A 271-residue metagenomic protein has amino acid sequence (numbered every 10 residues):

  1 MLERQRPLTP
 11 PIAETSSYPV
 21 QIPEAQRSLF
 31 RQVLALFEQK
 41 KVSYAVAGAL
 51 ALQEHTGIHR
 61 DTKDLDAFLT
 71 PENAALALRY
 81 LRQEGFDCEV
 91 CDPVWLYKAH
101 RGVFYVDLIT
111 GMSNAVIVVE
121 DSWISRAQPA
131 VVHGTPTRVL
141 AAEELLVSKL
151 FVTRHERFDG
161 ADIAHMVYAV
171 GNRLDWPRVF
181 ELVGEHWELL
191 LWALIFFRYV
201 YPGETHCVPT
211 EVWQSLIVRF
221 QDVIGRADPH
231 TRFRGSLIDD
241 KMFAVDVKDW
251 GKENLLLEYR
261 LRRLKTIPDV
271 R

Functional and structural regions predicted by a protein language model:
M1-R271: Compositionally biased terminal segments of proteins
